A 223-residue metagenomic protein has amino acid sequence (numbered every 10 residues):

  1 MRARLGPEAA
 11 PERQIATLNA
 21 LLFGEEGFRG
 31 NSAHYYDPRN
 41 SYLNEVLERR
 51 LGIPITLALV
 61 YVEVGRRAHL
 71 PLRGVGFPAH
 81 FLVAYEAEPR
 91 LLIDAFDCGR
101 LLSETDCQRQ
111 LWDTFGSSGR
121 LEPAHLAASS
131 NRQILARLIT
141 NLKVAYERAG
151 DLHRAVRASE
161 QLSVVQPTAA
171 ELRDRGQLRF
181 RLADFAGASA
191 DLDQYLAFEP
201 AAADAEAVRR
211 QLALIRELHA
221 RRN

Functional and structural regions predicted by a protein language model:
M1-N223: A structural boundary/capping signal
